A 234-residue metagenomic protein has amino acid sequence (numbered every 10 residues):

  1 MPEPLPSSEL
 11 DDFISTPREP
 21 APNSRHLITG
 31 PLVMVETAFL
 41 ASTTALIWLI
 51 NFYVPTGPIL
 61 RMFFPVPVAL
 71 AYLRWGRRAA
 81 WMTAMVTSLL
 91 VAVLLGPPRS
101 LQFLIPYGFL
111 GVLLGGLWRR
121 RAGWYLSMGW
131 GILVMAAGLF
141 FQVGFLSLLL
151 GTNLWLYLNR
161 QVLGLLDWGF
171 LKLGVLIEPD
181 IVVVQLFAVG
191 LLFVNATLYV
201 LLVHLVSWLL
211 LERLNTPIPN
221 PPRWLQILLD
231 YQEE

Functional and structural regions predicted by a protein language model:
P2-V86: Hydrophobic transmembrane alpha-helices
E3, G129-L225: Membrane-embedded alpha-helical hairpins and interfacial helices in multi-pass inner-membrane proteins
A21-R25, T29, V33, A92-R99 (+2 more regions): Membrane-helix interfacial "entry" motifs
M34-A38, W81-M85, L101, I105 (+2 more regions): Hydrophobic alpha-helical transmembrane segments
E36, L40, T44, P65 (+4 more regions): Hydrophobic alpha-helical membrane-embedded or membrane-associated segments
L49-G57, T87-W118: Interfacial aromatic-anchored transmembrane helix boundaries in multi-pass membrane proteins
N51-F52, L73, V91, L95 (+4 more regions): Membrane-water interface at transmembrane helix exits
L104-S147: Short helix-perturbing small/polar motifs within transmembrane alpha-helices
